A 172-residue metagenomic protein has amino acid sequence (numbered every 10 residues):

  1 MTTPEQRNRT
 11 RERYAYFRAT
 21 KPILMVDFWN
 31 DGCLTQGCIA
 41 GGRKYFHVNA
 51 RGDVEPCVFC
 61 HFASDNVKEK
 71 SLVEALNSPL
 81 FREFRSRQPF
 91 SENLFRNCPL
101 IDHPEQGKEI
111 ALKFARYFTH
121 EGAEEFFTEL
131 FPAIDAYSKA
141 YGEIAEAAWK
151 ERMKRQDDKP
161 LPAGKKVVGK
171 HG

Functional and structural regions predicted by a protein language model:
M1-G41, H47-R51, E55, F59-K70 (+2 more regions): Radical SAM enzyme [4Fe-4S]-AdoMet core and its adjacent flexible, acidic and glycine-rich loops/tails across
F46-H47, H103: Short glycine- and hydrophobic/aromatic-rich loop-to-beta-strand nucleating segment in the catalytic cores
F59-G172: Flexible mid-to-C-terminal extensions adjoining Fe-S/redox cofactors in radical SAM and related proteins
